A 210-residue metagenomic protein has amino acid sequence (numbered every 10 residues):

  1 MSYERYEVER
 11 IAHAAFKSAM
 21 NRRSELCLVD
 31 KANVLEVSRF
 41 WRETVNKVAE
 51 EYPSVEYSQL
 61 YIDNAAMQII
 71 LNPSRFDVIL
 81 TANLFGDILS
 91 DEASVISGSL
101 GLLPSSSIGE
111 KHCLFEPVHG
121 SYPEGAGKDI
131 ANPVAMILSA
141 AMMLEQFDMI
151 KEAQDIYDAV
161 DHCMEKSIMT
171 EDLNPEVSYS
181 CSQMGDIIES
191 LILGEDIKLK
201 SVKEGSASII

Functional and structural regions predicted by a protein language model:
M1-A12, V34-R42, P73, G86 (+6 more regions): Generic structural signal for well-ordered, non-membrane alpha-helical segments in soluble metabolic enzymes
M1-D63: Glycine-rich phosphate/diphosphate-binding loop of Rossmann-like nucleotide-binding domains
F16-R23, D30, V45-P53, P73 (+5 more regions): Structural signal for hydrophobic packing residues in well-ordered secondary-structure cores of soluble enzyme domains
R39, M67, S90: Active-site glycine- and acidic-residue-rich loops that bind and position anionic ligands or nucleotide-like cofactors
Y57-F76: A structured beta-alpha segment of the ubiquitous adenosine-cofactor-binding alpha/beta core
I70-I168: Glycine-rich phosphate/nucleotide-binding loop
A135-I210: Mobile late-domain/C-terminal helix-loop "cap" segments that border catalytic sites or the cytosolic face
